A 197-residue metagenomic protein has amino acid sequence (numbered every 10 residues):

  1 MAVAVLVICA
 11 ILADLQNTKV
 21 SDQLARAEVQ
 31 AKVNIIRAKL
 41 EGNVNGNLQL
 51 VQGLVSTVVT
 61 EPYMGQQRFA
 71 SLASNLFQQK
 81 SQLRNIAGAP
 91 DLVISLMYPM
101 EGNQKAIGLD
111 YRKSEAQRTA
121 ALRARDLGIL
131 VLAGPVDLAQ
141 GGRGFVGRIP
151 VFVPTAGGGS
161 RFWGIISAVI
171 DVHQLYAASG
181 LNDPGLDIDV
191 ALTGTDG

Functional and structural regions predicted by a protein language model:
M1-A2: N-terminal Sec-pathway targeting helices
V5-M64: Juxtamembrane extracytoplasmic/periplasmic/luminal helical "stalk" adjacent to the first N-terminal
R26, Q30, N34, V59-G197: Intrinsically disordered, low-complexity polar/acidic regions
